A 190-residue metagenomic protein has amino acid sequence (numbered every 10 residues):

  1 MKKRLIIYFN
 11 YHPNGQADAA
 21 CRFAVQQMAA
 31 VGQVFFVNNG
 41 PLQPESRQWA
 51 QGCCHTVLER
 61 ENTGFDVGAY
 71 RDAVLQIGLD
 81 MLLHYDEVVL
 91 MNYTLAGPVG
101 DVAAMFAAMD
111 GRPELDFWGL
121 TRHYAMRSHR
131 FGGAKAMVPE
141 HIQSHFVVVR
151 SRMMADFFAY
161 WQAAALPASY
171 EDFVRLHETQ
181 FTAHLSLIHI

Functional and structural regions predicted by a protein language model:
M1-F65, Q76-L83: N-terminal anchoring/stem segment of glycosyltransferases
G64, G68, A96-P98: A short, conserved beta-strand element in the Rossmann-like catalytic core that flanks the donor/metal-binding loop
V67-G78, T182: Short, conserved alpha-helix that lines the donor NDP-sugar binding/gating region of sugar-transfer enzymes
H84-T94: Short beta-strand-to-loop acidic/aromatic patch adjacent to the donor-nucleotide binding site
A96-P98, V102-P167, V174-T179: Conserved catalytic core of nucleotide-sugar-dependent glycosyltransferases
I188-I190: Conserved small/polar residues in nucleotide/adenosyl-binding loops
